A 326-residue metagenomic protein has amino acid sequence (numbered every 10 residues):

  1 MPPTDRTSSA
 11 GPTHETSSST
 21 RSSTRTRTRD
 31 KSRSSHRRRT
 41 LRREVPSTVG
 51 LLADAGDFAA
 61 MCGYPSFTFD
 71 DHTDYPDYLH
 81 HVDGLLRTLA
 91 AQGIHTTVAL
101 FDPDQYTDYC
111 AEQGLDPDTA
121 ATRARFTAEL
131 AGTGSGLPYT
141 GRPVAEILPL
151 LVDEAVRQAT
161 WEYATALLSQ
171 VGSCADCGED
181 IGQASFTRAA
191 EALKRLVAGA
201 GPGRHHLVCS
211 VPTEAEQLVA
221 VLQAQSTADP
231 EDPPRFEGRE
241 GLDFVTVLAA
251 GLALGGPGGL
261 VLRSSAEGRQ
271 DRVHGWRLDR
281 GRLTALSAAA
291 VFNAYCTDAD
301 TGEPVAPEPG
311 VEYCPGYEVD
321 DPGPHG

Functional and structural regions predicted by a protein language model:
M1-C62, Y317-G326: Actinobacteria-biased recognition of intrinsically disordered, low-complexity terminal regions
T16, T20-S22, S185-R188, E216 (+3 more regions): Generic signature of intrinsically disordered, low-complexity, basic-rich segments and short cationic peptides
H36-R37, L41-T119, R123-I147: N-terminal, charged low-complexity regulatory/assembly segments
A124, E214-A215, A266-R269: Residue-level signal for alpha-helical context at structural boundaries
A124-G199, H205-H206: Long, charge-patterned amphipathic interaction tracts in eukaryotic proteins
V208-V211: Hydrophobic alpha-helical transmembrane segments corresponding to the first two to three helices of multi-pass helical
E216-Q223: Compositionally biased terminal segments
A224-G326: Extended, charged low-complexity segments that frequently continue into or abut oligomerization scaffolds
